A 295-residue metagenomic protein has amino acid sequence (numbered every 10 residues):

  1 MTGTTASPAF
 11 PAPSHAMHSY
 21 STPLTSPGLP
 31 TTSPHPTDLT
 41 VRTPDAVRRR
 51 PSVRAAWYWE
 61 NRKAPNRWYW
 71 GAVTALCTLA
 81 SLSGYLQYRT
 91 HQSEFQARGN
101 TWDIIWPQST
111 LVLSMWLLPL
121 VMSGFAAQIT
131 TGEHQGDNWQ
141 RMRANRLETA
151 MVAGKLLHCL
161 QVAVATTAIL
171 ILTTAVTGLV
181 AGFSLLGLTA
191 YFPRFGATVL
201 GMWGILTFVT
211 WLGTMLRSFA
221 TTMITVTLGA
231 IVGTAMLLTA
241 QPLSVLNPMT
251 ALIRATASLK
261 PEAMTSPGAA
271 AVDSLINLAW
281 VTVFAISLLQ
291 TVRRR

Functional and structural regions predicted by a protein language model:
T2-G3, P8-T22, S26-D38, R50 (+3 more regions): Alpha-helical transmembrane segments of multi-pass membrane transporters/translocases
P44-D45, W68-W70, T74-Q128, V152-F219 (+3 more regions): Secretory targeting signals
V53-P65: A short amphipathic helical element positioned immediately N-terminal to and/or at the very start of a transmembrane
K63, T131, R143, V209 (+1 more regions): Helix-capping/transition residues at the boundaries of transmembrane alpha-helices and the short helical linkers
P119-Q135, F219-A220, A279-R294: Transmembrane alpha-helical segments in integral membrane proteins
R141-E148: Short helix-to-coil transition segments within interhelical loops that connect adjacent transmembrane helices
Q241-A263: Short hydrophobic, aromatic-rich alpha-helical segments embedded in or entering the lipid bilayer of multi-pass
